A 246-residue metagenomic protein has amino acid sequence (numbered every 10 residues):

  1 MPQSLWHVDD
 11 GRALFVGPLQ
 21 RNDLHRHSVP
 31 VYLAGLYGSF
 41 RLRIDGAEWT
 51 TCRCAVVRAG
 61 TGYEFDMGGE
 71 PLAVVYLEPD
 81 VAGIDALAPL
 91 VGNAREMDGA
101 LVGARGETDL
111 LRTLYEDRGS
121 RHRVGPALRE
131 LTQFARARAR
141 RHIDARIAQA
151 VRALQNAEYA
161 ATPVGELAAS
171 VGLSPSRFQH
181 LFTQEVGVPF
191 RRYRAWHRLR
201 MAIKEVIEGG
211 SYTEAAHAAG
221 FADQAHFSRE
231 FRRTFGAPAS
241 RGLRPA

Functional and structural regions predicted by a protein language model:
P2-G92: N-terminal regulatory/effector-sensing and dimerization cores that precede helix-turn-helix DNA-binding domains
G83-R152: Amphipathic alpha-helical segments enriched in hydrophobic/aromatic residues interleaved with Lys/Arg
D117, A135-R136, A150-T162, F182 (+3 more regions): Basic, amphipathic alpha-helical hairpins
A135-R146, H180, G187-A195: Short, Lys/Arg-enriched anionic-surface-contact patches
A145-A153, R194, R198-M201: Pre-recognition alpha-helix immediately N-terminal to the DNA-recognition helix within helix-turn-helix or winged-helix
A161, G165, Q184-Q224, R244-A246: Terminal helix-turn-helix DNA-binding modules in bacterial transcription factors
S176, A225: Key DNA-contact positions within bacterial/archaeal DNA-binding proteins
F182-P189, E230-G242: A secondary-structure capping/hinge motif
